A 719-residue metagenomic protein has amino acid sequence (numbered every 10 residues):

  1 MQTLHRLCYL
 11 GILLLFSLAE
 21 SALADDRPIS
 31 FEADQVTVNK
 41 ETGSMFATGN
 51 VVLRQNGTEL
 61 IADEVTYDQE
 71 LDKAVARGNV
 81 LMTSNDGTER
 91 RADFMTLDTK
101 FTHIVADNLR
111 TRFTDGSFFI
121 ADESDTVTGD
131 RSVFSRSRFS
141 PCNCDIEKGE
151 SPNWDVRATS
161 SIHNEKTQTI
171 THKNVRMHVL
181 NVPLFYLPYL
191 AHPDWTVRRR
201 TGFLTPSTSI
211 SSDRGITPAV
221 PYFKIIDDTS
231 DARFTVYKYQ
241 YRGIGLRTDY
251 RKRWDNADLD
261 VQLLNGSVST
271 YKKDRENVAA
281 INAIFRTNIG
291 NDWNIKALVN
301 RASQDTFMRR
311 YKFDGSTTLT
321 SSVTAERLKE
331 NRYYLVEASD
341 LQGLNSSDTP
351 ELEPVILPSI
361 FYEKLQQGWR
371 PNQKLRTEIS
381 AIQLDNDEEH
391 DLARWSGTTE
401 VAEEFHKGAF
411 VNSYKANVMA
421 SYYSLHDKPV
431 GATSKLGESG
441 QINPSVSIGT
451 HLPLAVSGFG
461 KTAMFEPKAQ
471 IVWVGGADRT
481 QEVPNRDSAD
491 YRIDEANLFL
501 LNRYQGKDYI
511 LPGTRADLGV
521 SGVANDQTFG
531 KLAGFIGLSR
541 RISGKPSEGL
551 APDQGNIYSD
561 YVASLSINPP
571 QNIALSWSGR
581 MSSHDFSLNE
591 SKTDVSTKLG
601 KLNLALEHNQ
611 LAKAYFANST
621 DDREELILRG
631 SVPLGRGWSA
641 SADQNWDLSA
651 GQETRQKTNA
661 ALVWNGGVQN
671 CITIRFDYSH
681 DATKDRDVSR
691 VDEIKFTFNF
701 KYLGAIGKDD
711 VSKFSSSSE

Functional and structural regions predicted by a protein language model:
M1-Y9: Bacterial N-terminal signal peptides that target proteins for export
C8-L18: Bacterial N-terminal signal peptides
L18-A24: Sec/Tat signal peptide C-region and signal peptidase I cleavage site
D25-E147: Charged (often Lys/Glu-rich) extended helix/loop segments that serve as interaction or gating elements
D63, T159-S160: Conserved beta-strand and immediately adjacent loop positions that scaffold enzyme active sites
T88, F94-V105, T111-V156, I162-E719: Outer-membrane beta-barrel proteins and related beta-barrel translocases across Gram-negative bacteria
